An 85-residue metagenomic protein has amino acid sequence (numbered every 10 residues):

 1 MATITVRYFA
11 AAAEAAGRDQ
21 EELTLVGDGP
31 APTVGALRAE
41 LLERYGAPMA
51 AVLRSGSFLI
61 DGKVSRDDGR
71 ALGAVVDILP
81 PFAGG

Functional and structural regions predicted by a protein language model:
M1-G84: Ubiquitin-like/PB1-type beta-grasp interaction modules and other compact soluble beta-rich domains
